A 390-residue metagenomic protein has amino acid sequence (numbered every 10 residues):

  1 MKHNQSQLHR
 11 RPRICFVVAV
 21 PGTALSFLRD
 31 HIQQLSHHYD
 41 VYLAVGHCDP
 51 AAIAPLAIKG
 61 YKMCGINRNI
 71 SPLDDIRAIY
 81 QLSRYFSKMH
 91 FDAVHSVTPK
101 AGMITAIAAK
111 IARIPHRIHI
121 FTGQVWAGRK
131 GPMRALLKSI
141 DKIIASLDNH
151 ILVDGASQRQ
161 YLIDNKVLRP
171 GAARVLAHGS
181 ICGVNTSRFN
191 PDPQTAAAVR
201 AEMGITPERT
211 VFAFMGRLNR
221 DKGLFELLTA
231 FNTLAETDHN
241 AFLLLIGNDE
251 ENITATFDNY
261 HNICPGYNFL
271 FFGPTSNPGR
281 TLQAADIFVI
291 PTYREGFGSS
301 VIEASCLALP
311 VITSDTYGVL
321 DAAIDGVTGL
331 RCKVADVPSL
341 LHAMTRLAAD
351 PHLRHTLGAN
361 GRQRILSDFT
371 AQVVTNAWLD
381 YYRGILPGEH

Functional and structural regions predicted by a protein language model:
L25-D30, T210-T233, P338: A conserved mid-protein helix/loop that constitutes part of the nucleotide-sugar donor-binding site
A51-A54, F242-N268, F272, L353: Short, structured helix-loop element that forms part of the nucleotide-activated donor/catalytic region
K62, K142-T195: Donor nucleotide-sugar binding/catalytic pocket of nucleotide-sugar-dependent glycosyltransferases
S96-G102: Short His-centered aromatic/hydrophobic patch
A198-A201, S339, R346, L353-D368 (+1 more regions): A short, well-ordered alpha-helix in the C-terminal region of glycosyltransferases
P274, Y293: Aromatic "clamp/platform" in nucleotide-sugar-dependent glycosyltransferases that forms part of the donor/acceptor
P310-T313, A323: Short hydrophobic beta-strand element within catalytic cores of glycosyltransferases and related nucleotide-activated
D325-G326, L330-V337, R346-H352: Conserved acidic donor-binding segment of nucleotide-sugar-dependent glycosyltransferases
